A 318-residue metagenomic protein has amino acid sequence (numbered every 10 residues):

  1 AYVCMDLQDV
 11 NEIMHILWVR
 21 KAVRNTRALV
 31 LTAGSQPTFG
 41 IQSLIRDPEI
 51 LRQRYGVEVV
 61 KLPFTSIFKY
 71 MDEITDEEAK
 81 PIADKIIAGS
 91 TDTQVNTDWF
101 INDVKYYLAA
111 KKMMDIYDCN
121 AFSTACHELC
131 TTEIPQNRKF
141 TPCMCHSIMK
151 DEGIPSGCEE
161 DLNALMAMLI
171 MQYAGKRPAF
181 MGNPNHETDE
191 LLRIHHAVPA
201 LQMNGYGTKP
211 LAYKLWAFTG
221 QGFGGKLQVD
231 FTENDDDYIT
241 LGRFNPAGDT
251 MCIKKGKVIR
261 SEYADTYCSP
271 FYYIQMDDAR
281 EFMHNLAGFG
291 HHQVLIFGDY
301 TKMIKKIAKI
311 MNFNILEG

Functional and structural regions predicted by a protein language model:
A1-R177: Conserved, well-structured core segments that form the ligand-binding/active-site neighborhood of functional domains
C4-E12, N185-E190, Y300, G318: Generic structural signal for short, solvent-exposed loop/turn connectors between secondary structure elements
D6-V10, T38-G40, F100-N102, F218-G220 (+3 more regions): A short linear-motif detector with a strong N-terminal bias
A33, I67, P199, N234 (+1 more regions): Generic structural motif
I50-R54, P81-D84, C143-S147, Q202-G205 (+4 more regions): Short, surface-exposed linear patches
V59, P178-M181, I315-E317: Short secondary-structure junctions
K150-A264: C-terminal catalytic subdomain
Q221-G318: Extended hydrophobic packing segments that form well-structured cores
